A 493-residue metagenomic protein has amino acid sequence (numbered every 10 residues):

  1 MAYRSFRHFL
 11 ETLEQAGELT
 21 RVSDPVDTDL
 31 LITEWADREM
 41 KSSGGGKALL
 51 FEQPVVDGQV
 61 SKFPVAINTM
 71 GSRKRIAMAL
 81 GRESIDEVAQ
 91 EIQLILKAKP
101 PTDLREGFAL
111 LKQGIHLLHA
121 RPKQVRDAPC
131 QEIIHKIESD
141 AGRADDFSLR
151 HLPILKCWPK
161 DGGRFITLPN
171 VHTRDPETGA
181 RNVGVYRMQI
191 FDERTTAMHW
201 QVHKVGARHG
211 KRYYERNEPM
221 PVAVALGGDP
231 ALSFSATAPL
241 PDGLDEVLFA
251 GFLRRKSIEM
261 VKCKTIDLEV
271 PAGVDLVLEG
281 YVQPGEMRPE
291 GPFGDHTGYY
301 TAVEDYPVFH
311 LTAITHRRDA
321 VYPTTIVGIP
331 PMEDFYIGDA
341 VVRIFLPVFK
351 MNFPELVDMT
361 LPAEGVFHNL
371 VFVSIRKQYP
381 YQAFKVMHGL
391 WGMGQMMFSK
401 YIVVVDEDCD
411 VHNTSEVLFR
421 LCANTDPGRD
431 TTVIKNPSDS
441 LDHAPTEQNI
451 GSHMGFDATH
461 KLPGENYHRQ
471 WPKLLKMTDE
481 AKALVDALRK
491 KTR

Functional and structural regions predicted by a protein language model:
M1-F293, G298-V308, T312-R493: Extended, highly charged
